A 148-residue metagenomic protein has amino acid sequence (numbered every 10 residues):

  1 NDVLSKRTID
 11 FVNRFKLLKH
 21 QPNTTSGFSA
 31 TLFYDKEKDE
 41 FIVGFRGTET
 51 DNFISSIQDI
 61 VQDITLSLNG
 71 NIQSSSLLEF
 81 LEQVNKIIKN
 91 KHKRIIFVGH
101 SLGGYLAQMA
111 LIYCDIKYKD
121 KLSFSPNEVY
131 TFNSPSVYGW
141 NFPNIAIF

Functional and structural regions predicted by a protein language model:
D2-V98, Y113, Y118, L122-E128: A conserved cap/lid and substrate-binding interface adjacent to the catalytic center of lipid-processing enzymes
G47-D51, G103, P135-Y138: Short loop/turn segments at secondary-structure transitions that flank enzyme active sites
S76, L106, G139: Catalytic-loop motifs flanking and including active-site residues across diverse enzymes
G99-G103, A107: Gly/Ala-rich beta-loop-alpha elbow adjacent to hydrolase catalytic centers
Q108-I112: Short, hydrophobic alpha-helix immediately C-terminal to the catalytic nucleophile
S123-F148: The feature captures the conserved acid-bearing segment of alpha/beta-hydrolase catalytic domains
